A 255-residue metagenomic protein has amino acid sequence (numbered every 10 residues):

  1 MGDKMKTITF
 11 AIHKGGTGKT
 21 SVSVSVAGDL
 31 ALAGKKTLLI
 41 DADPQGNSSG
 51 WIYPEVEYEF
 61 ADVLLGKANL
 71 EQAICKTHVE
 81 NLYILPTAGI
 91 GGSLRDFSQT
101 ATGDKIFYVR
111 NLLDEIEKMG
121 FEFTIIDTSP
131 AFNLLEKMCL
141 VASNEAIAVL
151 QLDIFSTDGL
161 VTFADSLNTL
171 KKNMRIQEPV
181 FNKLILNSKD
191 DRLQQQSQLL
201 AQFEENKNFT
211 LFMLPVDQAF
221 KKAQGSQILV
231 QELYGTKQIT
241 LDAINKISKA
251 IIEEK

Functional and structural regions predicted by a protein language model:
M1-K255: P-loop NTP-binding core
